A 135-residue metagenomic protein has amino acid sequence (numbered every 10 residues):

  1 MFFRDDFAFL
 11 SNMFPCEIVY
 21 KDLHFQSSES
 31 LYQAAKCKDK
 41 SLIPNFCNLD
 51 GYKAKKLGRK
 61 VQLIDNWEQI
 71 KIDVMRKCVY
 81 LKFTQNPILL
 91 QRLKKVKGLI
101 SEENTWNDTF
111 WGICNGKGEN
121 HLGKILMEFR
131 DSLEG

Functional and structural regions predicted by a protein language model:
M1-G135: Charged, low-complexity intrinsically disordered segments
